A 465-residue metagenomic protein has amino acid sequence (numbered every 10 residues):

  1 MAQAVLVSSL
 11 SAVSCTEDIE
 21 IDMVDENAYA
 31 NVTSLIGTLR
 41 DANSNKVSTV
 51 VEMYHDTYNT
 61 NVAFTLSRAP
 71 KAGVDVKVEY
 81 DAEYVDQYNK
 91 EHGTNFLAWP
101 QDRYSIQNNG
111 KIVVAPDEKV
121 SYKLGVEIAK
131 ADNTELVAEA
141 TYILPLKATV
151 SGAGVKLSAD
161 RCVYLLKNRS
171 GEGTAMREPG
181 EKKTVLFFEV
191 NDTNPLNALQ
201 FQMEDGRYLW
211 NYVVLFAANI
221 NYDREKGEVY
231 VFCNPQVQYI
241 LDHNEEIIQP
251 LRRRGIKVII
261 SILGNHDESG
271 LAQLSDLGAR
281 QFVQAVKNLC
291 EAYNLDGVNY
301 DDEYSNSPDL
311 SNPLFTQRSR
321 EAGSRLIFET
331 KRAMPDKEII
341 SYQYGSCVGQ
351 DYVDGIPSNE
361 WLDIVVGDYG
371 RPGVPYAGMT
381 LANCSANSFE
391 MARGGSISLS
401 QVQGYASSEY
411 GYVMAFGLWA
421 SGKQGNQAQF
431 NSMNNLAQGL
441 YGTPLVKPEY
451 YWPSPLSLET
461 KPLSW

Functional and structural regions predicted by a protein language model:
M1-A2: Bacterial N-terminal signal peptides that target proteins for export
L10-S14: C-terminal motif of bacterial Sec signal peptides marking the signal peptidase cleavage site
T16-V74, E83-L97, R103, P116-K119 (+1 more regions): Secreted glycan hydrolases and related glycan-binding modules that recognize and/or cleave
K77-E79: Beta-strand signatures of extracellular beta-sandwich domains
V113: N-terminal cationic and glycine-rich segments that engage phosphates or anionic surfaces
